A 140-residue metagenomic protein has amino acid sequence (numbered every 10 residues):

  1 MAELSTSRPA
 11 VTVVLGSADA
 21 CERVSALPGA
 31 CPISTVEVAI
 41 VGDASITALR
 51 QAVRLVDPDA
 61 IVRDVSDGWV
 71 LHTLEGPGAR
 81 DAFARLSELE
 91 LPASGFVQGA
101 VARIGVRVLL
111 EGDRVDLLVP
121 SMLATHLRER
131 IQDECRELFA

Functional and structural regions predicted by a protein language model:
M1-A140: Basic, glycine/lysine-rich polyanion-binding surfaces/domains
